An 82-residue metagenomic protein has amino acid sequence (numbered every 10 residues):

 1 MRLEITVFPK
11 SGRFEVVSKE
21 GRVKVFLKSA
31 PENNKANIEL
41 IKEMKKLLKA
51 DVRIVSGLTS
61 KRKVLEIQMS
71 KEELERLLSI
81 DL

Functional and structural regions predicted by a protein language model:
M1-K42, R53-T59, K63-L82: Contiguous, often N-terminal, cationic amphipathic patches that form binding interfaces
K46-A50: Beta-rich strand-turn-strand
